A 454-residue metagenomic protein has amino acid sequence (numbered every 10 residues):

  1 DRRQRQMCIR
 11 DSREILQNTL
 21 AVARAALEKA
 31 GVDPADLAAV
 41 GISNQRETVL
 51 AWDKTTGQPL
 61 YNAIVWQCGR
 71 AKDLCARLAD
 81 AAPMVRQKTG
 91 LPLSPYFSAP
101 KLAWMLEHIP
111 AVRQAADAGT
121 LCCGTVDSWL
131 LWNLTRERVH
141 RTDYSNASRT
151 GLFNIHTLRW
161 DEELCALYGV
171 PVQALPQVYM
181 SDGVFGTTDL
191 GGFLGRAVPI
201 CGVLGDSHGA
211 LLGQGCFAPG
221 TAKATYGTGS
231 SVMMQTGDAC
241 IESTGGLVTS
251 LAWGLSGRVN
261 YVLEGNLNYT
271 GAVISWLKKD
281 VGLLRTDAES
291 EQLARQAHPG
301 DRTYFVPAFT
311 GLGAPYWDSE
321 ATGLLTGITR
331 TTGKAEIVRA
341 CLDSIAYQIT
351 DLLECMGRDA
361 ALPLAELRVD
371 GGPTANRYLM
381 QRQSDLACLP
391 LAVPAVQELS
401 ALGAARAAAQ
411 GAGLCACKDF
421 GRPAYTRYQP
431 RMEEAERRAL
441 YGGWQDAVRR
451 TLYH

Functional and structural regions predicted by a protein language model:
D1, A147, V203-G205: Extended, compositionally biased low-complexity polar/Lys-Gly-rich tracts and adjacent boundary/linker regions are
R3-Q6, R10-Y61, Q87, L194-G202 (+3 more regions): N-terminal glycine/serine-rich phosphate-binding loop of ATP-dependent small-molecule kinases, especially carbohydrate
E28-V65, P92-S98, L131-N154, Y179 (+1 more regions): Short beta-strand-loop/turn "lid" adjacent to the catalytic site in phosphate-handling enzymes
C68: Carbohydrate-associated surface elements
K72, A76-H140, G151-E162, A166-G169 (+1 more regions): Active-site core segments that coordinate phosphate-bearing ligands/cofactors across diverse enzyme families
E162-G183: A conserved helix-loop-beta module that forms one wall/lid of the active-site cleft in ATP-utilizing catalytic domains
